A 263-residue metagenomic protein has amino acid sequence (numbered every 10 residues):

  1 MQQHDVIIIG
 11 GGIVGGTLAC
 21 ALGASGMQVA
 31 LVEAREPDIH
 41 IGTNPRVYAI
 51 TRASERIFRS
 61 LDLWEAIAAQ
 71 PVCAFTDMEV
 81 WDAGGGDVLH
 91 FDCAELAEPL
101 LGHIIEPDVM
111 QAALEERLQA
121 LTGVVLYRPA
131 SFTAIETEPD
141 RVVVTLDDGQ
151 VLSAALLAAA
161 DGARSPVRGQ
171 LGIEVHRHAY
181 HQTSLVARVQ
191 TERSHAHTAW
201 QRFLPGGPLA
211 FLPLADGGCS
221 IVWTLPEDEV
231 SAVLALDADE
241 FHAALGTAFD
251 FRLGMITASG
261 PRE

Functional and structural regions predicted by a protein language model:
H4-L31: N-terminal Rossmann-like FAD-binding beta1-loop-alpha1 element of flavoenzymes
V14, P37, R164: Conserved Rossmann-like nucleotide-cofactor binding loop
A21, A113, R117, R188: Rossmann-fold NAD(P)-dependent oxidoreductase module
G23-P45: Glycine-rich FAD pyrophosphate-binding loop
Q28, G123-V125, M255: Conserved beta-strand segments of alpha/beta enzyme cores
R46-A68: N-terminal glycine-rich dinucleotide-binding loop that anchors FAD/FMN and/or NAD(P) in oxidoreductases
F58, A160-E263: Conserved FAD-binding catalytic core of PHBH/FMO-like flavoproteins
S60, E65-Q170, R177-T183, A238: Conserved N-terminal helical subregion
